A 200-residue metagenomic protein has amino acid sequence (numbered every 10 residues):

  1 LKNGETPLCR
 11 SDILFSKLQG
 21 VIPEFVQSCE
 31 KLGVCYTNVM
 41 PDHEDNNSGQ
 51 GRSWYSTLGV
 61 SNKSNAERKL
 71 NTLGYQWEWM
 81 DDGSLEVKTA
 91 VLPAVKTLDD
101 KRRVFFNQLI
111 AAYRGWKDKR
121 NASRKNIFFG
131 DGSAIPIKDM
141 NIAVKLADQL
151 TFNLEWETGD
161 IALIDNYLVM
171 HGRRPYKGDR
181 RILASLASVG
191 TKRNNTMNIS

Functional and structural regions predicted by a protein language model:
L1-S200: Active-site environment of non-heme Fe oxygenases that use a 2-His-1-carboxylate facial triad
